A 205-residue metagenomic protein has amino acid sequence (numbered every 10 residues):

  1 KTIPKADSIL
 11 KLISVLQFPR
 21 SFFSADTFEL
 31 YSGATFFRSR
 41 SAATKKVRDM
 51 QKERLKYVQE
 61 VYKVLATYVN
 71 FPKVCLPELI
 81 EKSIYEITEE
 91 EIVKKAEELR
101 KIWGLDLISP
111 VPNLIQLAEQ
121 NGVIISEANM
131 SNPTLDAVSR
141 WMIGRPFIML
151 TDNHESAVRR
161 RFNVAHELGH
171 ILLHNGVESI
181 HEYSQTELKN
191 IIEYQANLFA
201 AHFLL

Functional and structural regions predicted by a protein language model:
K1-N163, L168-L205: Short juxta-domain linker segments that transition from a proline/glycine-rich, charged coil into a short amphipathic
